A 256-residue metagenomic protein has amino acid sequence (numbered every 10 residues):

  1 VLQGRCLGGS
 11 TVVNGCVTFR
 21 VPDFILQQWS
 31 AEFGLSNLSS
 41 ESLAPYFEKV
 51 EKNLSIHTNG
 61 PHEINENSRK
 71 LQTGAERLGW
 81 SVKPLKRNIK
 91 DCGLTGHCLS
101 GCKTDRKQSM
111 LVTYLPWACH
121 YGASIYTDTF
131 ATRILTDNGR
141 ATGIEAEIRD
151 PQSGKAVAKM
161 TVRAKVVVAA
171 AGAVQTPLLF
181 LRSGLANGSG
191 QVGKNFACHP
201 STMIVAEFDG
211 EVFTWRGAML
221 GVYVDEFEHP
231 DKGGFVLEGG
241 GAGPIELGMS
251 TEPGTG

Functional and structural regions predicted by a protein language model:
V1, I25, L71-T73, Y114 (+1 more regions): Residues within well-ordered alpha-helices
V1-N59, D209: Redox-cofactor-proximal catalytic regions of oxidoreductases
V1-Q3, A158-A164, V224-E228: Short, hydrophobic/aliphatic alpha-helical segments
G4-R5, T11, C92, H97 (+2 more regions): Short glycine- and Lys/Arg-enriched binding-loop motifs that mark or flank ligand-binding interfaces
E32, S36-R133, A141: Conserved redox-cofactor binding core of oxidoreductases
H120, T129, I134, E145-M219: Glycine-rich loop(s) and the adjacent beta-strand/alpha-helix scaffold that form part
G139-E145: Short, hydrophobic/aromatic-rich segments at coil-to-beta transitions
S189-G256: FAD cofactor-binding and catalytic pocket of flavoenzymes
